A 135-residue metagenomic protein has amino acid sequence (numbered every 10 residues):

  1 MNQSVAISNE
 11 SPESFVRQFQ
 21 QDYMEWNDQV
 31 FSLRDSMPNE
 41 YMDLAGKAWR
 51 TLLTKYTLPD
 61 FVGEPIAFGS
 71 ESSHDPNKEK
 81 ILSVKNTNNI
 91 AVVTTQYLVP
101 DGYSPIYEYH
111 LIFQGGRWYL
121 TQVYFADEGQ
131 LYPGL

Functional and structural regions predicted by a protein language model:
M1, G134-L135: Short, solvent-exposed mixed-charge patches
Q3-D28: Short, aromatic-enriched amphipathic alpha-helices that serve as compact interaction elements
F15-F19, P38, G46, N89-T95 (+2 more regions): A structural signal for the main folded, soluble domain(s) of proteins
E25-L58: A structured, charge-rich N-terminal accessory region that forms the first stable segment of a protein and links
W26, V30, P100-P105, E128-P133: Short, surface-exposed beta-strand/loop "edge" segments at domain boundaries and coil↔beta transitions
A45-G102: Surface-exposed, charged secondary-structure patches
I106-G134: Short beta-strand edge/turn micro-motifs at domain boundaries
